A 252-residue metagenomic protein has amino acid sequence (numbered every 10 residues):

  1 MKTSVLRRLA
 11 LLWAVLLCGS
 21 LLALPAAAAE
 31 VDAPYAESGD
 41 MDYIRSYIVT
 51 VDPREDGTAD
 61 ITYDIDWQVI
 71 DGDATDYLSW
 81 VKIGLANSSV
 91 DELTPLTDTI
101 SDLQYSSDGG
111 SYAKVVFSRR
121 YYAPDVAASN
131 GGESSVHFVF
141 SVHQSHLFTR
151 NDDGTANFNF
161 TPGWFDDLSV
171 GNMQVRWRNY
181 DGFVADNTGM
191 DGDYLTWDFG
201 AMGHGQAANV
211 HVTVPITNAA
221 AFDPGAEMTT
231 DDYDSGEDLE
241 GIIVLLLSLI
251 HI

Functional and structural regions predicted by a protein language model:
K2-L12: Bacterial N-terminal signal peptides that target proteins for export
T3, G19, Y105-S106: Intrinsically disordered, low-complexity segments enriched in Ser/Pro/Gly/Ala and basic residues
L6, V15-L16, D32: N-terminal non-cleavable signal-anchor helices
L12-L21: Bacterial N-terminal signal peptides
L24-L249: Lumenal/extracellular ectodomains and adaptor appendage modules of the eukaryotic vesicle/secretory system
